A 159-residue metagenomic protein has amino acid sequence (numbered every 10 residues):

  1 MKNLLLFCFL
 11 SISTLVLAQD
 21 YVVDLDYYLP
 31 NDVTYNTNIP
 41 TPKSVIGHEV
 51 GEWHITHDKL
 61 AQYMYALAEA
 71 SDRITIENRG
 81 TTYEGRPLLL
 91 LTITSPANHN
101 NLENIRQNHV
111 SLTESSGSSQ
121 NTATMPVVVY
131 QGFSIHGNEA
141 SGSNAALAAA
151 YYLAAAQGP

Functional and structural regions predicted by a protein language model:
M1-C8: Sec-dependent signal peptide recognition, specifically the positively charged N-region followed immediately by
L5, A18-P159: M14 metallocarboxypeptidase catalytic domain recognition
